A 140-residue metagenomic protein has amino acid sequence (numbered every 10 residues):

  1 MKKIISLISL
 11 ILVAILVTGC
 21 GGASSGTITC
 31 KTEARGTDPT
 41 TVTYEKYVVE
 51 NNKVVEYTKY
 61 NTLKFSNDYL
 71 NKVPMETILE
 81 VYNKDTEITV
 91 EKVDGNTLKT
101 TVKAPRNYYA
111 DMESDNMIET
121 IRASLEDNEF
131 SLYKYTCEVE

Functional and structural regions predicted by a protein language model:
M1-I4, I11: Positively charged n-region of N-terminal signal peptides that target proteins for export
I11-A14, C137: Residue-level detector of solvent-exposed, low-hydrophobicity positions
L16-G19: C-terminal motif of bacterial Sec signal peptides marking the signal peptidase cleavage site
A23-E140: Subset-of-secretome marker
